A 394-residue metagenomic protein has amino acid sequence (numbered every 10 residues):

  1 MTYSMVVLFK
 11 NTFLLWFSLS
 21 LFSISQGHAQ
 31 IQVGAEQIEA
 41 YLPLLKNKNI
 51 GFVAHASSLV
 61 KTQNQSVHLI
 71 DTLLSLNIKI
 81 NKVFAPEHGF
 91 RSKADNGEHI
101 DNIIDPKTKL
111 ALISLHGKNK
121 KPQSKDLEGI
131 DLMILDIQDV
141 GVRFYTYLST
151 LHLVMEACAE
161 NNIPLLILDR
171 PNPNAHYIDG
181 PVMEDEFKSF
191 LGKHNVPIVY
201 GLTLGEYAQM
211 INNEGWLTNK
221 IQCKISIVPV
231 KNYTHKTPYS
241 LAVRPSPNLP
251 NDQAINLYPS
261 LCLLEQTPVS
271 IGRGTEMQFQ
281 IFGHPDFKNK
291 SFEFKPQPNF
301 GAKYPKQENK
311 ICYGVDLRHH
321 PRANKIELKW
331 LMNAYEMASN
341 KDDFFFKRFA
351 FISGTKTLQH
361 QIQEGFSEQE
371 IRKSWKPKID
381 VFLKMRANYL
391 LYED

Functional and structural regions predicted by a protein language model:
M1-Q30: Bacterial Sec-dependent N-terminal signal peptides
K79-E87, L168: Short internal beta-strands
S92-N96, L166-K188: Glycine-rich, charge-decorated loop segments at or immediately adjacent to ligand/cofactor-binding or catalytic sites
D101-I130: Glycine-rich oxoanion-binding loops at beta->alpha junctions
D139-L151: Glycine/threonine-rich flexible loop motifs
K188-Y258: Conserved anion/nucleotide-ligand pocket segment
K231-E308: Glycine-rich, aromatic-lined ligand/substrate-binding cores of catalytic and carbohydrate-binding domains
Q278-K376, D380, D394: Conserved functional hotspot residues or short segments at active or partner-binding sites across diverse domains
